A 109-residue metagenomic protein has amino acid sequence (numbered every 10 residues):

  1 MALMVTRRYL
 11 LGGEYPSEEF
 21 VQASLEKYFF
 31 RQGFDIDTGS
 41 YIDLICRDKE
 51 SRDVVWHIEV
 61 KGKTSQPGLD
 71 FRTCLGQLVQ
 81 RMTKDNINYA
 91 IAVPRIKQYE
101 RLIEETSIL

Functional and structural regions predicted by a protein language model:
M1-I42, K49-R52: Acidic-basic catalytic patches of nuclease active cores, encompassing PD-(D/E)XK and other metal-cofactor nuclease
T6, I58-V60, Y89-A92: Short beta-strands and strand-loop turn motifs
L44-C46, V54-S65, R81: Conserved catalytic cores of phosphodiester-cleaving nucleases, focusing on short active-site segments
D53-V54, N86: A general structural motif
S65-L75, Y99-L102: Active-site-adjacent loop/helix micro-motif of nuclease/hydrolase catalytic cores
T73-T83: Histidine-anchored nucleotide/phosphate-binding helix
M82-L109: Nucleic-acid nuclease catalytic cores
